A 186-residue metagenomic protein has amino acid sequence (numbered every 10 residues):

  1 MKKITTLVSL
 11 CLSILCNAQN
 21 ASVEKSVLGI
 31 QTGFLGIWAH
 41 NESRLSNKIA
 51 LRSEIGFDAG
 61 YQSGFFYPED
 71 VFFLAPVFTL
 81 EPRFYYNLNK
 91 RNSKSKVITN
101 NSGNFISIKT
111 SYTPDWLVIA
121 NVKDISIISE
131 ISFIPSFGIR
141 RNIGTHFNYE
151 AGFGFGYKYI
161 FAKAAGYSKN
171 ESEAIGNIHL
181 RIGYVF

Functional and structural regions predicted by a protein language model:
M1-E24, I182-F186: Bacterial Sec-dependent N-terminal signal peptides
Q19-K25, K48, N87-G103, I143-F147: Short loop/turn motifs that connect adjacent beta-strands in outer-membrane beta-barrel proteins
N20-F73: Start-of-domain marker
S22-L28, G33-L35, F72-F78, I127-F133 (+1 more regions): Residues that define the transmembrane beta-barrel architecture of outer-membrane proteins
S26-I30, N47, L51-I55, F78-L80 (+4 more regions): Transmembrane beta-strands of outer-membrane beta-barrel proteins
T32-G36, I55-Y61, F84-Y86, T110-W116 (+3 more regions): Transmembrane beta-strands of outer-membrane beta-barrel pores
Y61-F72, Y112-I127, I160-S172: Flexible, solvent-exposed loop segments that connect beta-strands
P76-S93, A174-F186: Outer-membrane beta-barrel "beta-signal"
